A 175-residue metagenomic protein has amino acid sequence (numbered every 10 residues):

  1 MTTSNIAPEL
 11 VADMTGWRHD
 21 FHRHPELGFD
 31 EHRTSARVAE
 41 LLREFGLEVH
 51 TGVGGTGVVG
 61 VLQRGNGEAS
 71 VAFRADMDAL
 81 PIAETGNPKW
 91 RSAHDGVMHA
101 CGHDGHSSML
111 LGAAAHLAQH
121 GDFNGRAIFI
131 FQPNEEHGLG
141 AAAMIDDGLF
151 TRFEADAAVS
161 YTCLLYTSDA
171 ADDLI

Functional and structural regions predicted by a protein language model:
T2-H99, S108, A115-F123: Acidic/His- and Gly-rich active-site-bordering loop/insert found across diverse amide/peptide-bond hydrolases
A7, R152, A170-A171: Long alpha-helical scaffolds
P25-E26, E135, L174: Short N-terminal micro-motifs specific to bacterial/archaeal maturation and metal-cluster initiation sites
G52-V53, A75-M77, Q132-N134, Y161-L164: Fold-independent oxyanion-binding glycine-rich loops and adjacent beta-strand/coil segments at enzyme active sites
I82, G138, I175: Conserved protein kinase catalytic core
E84-T85, L139-A143, S168: Short acidic, glycine/serine/threonine-rich loops at helix termini
G96, A100-T162: Contiguous, small/hydrophobic- and glycine-enriched helical/loop subdomains that border and often "cap" functional
C163-I175: Single conserved hydrophobic/aromatic residue that forms the stacking wall/gate of nucleotide- or nucleobase-binding
